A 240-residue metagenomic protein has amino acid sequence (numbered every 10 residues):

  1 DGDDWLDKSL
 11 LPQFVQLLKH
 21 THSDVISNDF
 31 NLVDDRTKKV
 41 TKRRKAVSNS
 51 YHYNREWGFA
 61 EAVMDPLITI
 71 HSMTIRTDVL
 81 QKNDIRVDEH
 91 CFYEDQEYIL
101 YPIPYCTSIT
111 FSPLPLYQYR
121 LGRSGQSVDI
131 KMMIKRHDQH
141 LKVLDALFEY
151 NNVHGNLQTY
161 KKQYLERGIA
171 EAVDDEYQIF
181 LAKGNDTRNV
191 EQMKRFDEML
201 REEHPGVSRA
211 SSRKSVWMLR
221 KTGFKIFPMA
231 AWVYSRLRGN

Functional and structural regions predicted by a protein language model:
G2-T110, Y117-I134: Donor-binding/catalytic cores of nucleotide-activated saccharide and glycerol-phosphate transferases/polymerases
S23, L181-N240: Membrane-interface aromatic/basic loop that binds lipid-linked glycans or pyrophosphate carriers, typified by
N83, Y160-K161, I226: Residue-level recognition of alpha-helix termini/interfacial anchor residues
V87, H154-T159: Inter-helical turn/loop segments and adjacent helix faces that build the functional surface of alpha-helical bundle
I99, L144, I169-V173: Hydrophobic alpha-helical core bundles mediating ligand binding, dimerization, or RNAP-core interactions
L114-R123, V128-N156, D174-P205: Catalytic core of nucleotide-sugar-dependent glycosyltransferases
L157-K162, S208-A210: Short, surface-exposed acidic
T159-D175: Amphipathic alpha-helical protein-interaction segments enriched in hydrophobic
